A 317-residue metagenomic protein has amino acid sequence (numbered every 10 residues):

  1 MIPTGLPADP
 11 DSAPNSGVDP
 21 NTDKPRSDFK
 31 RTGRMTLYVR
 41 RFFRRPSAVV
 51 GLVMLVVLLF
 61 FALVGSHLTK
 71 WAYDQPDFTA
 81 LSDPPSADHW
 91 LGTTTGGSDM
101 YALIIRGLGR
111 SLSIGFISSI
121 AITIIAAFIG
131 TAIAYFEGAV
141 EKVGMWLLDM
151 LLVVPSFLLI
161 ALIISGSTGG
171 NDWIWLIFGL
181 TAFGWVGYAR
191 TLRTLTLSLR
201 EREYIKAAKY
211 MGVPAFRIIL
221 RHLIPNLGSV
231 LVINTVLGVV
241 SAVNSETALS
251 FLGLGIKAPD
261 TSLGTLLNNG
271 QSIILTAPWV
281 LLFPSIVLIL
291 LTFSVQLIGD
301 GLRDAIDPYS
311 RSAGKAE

Functional and structural regions predicted by a protein language model:
M1-A127, T131-A132, G138-A139, V153 (+5 more regions): Gly/Trp-centered helix-boundary motif
P20-N21, R110-G115, I129, E141-M145 (+6 more regions): Short alpha-helical transmembrane interface motifs in multi-pass membrane proteins
L58-L59, T123, D149, S165 (+5 more regions): Residue-level recognition of pore/gate-forming positions within transmembrane alpha-helices of multi-pass
S66, G130, A134, G138 (+7 more regions): Juxtamembrane/transmembrane-helix interface segments of polytopic membrane transporters
W90, M100, I124-A126, A134-R202 (+1 more regions): Generic hydrophobic transmembrane alpha-helix motif, especially the helices
L103-G107, L147, V154, L192 (+6 more regions): Short hydrophobic alpha-helical segments within the ABC transporter permease transmembrane module
G109-I125, F216-A248, V295: Transmembrane alpha-helices
L152, I163-S167, L180, L195-T196 (+3 more regions): Glycine-rich helix-loop "coupling/hinge" segments at transmembrane-helix boundaries in multipass transporters
